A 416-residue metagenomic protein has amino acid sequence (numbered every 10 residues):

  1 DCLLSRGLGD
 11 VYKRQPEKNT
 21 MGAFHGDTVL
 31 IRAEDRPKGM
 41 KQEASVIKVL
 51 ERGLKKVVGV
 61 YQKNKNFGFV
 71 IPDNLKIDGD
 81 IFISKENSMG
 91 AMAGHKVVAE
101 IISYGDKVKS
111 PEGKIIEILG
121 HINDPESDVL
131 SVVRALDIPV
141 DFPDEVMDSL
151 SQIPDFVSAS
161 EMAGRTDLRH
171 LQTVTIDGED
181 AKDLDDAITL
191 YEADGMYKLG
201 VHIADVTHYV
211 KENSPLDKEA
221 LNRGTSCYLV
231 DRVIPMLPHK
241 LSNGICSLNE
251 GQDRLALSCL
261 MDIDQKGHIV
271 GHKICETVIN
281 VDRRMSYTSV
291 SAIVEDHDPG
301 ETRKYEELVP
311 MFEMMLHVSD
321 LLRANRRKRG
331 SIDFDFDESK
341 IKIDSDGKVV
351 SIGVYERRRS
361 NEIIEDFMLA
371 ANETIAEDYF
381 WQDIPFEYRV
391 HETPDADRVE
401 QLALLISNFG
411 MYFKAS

Functional and structural regions predicted by a protein language model:
D1, S5-G200, T207-Q252, S291: Charge-lined substrate channels and their catalytic hotspots, especially those that engage the 3′ end of RNA
R36, N64-K65, E192-D194, I263-H268 (+1 more regions): Short acidic-glycine loop/turn motifs at beta-strand connectors
I71-D73, E100-I102, I116-I118, Y191 (+11 more regions): Generic beta-strand/beta-sheet core signal
A181-D183, D194-M196, R254-A256, K266-V270 (+1 more regions): Coil-to-beta-strand transition motifs
E192-M196, H202, E212-S214, V349-R357 (+1 more regions): Catalytic palm subdomain of template-directed nucleic-acid polymerases, centered on the conserved carboxylate motif
Y197-V210, I363-E373: Conserved phosphate/anionic-ligand binding catalytic regions in large, soluble enzymes, centered on
S226-K328: Conserved catalytic alpha/beta cores of large enzymes that bind or transform nucleotide phosphates and polynucleotides
I274, Y287-S416: Append "with occasional cross-activation on large, charged helical scaffolds in nucleic-acid assemblies
